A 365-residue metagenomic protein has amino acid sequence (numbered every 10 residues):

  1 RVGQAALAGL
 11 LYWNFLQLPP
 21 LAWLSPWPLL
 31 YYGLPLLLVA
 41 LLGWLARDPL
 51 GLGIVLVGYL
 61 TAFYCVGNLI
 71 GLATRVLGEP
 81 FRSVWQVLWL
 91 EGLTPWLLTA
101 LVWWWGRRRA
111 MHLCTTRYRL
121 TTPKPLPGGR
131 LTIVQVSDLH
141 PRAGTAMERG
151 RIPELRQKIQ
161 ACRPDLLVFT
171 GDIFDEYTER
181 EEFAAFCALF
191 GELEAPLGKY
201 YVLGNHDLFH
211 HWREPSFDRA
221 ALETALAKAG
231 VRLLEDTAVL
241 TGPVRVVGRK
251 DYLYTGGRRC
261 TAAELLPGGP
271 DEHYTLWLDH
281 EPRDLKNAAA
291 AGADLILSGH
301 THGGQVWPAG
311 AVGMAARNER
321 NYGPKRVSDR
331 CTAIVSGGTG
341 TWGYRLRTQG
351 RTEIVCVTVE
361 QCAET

Functional and structural regions predicted by a protein language model:
R1-L113: Non-catalytic terminal accessory segments
A73-T94, L98-C162: N-terminal signal-anchor transmembrane helix
P125-T365: Soluble catalytic domains of enzymes that build or remodel membrane lipids, polysaccharides, and related
